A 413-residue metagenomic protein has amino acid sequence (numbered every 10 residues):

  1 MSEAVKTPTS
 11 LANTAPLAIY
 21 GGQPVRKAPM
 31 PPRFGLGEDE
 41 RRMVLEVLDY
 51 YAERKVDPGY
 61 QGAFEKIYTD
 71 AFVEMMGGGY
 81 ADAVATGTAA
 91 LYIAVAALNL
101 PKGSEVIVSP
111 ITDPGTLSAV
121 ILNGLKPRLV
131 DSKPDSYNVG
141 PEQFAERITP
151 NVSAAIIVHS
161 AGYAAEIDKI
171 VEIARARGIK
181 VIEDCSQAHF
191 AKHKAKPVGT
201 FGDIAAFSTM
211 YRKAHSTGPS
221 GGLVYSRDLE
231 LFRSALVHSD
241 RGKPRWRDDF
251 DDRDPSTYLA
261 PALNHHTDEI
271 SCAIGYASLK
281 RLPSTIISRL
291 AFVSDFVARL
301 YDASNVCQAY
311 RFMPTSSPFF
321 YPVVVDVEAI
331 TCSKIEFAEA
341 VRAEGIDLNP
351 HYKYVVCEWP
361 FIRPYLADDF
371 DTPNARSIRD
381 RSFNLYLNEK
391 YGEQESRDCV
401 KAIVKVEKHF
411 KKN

Functional and structural regions predicted by a protein language model:
M1-T88, I93-A96, R175, R379-D380 (+1 more regions): Conserved PLP-binding active-site segment in aminotransferase class I/II-type PLP enzymes
I67-D70, G79, E142, A154-V158 (+5 more regions): PLP-dependent aminotransferase class I/II
D82, I107, R128, V181-I182 (+3 more regions): Structural detector of well-ordered beta-strand residues that form the stable sheet scaffold of enzyme domains
A90-V95, T116, G222, G275: Buried hydrophobic packing segments
A96-C185, K192: PLP-dependent aminotransferase-like
E183, Q187-G218, D254-L259: Conserved active-site segment immediately N-terminal to the catalytic lysine that forms the internal aldimine
T200-P244, E269-C272: Active-site PLP attachment segment
